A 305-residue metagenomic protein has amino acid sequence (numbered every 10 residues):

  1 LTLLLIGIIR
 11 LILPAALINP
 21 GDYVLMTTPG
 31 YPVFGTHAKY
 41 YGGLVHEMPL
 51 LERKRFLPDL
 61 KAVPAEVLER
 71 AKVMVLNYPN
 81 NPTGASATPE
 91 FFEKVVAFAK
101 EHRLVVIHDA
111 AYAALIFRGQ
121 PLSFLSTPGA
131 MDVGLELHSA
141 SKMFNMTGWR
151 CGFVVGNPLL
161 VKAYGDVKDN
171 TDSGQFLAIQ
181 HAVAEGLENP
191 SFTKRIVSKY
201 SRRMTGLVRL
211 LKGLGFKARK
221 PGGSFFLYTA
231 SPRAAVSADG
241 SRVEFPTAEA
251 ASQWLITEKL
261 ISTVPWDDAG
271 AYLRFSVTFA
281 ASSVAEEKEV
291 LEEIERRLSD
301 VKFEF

Functional and structural regions predicted by a protein language model:
L1-F305: PLP-dependent class I/II
